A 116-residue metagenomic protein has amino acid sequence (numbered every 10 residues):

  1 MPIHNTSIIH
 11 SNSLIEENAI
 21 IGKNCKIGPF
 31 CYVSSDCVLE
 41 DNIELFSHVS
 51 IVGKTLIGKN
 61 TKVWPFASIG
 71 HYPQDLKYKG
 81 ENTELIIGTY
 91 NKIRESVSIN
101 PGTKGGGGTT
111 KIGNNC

Functional and structural regions predicted by a protein language model:
M1, S7, S13, A19 (+14 more regions): A structural motif detector for beta-strand N-caps
Y72-N82, G105: Short, flexible, glycine-rich and Lys/Arg-enriched loop motifs at helix boundaries that contact anionic partners
I99, G105-G107: Internal nucleotide-binding/catalytic subdomain
